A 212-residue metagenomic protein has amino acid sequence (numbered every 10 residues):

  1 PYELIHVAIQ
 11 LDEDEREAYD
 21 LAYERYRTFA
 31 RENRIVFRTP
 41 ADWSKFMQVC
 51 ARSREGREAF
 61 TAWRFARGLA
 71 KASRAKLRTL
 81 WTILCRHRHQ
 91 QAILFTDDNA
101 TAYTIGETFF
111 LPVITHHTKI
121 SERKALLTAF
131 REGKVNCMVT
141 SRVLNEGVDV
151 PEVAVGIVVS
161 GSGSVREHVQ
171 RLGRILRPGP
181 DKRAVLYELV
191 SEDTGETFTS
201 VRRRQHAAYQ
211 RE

Functional and structural regions predicted by a protein language model:
P1-H87: Interdomain helical connector at the RecA1-RecA2 junction of SF1/SF2 helicase-like NTPases
D12, S73, L94-T96, V158: Active-site-adjacent beta-strand anchor residues
E13-R16, D20, L77, K124 (+3 more regions): Amphipathic alpha-helical transducer elements in NTP-driven molecular machines
E17-A18, V148-V150, S164-V169, P180 (+1 more regions): Switch/connector loops and helix/strand junctions flanking conserved nucleotide-binding motifs in nucleotide-processing
Q91-T96, A100-V148, R166-V169: Conserved helicase ATPase core of P-loop NTP-dependent helicases/translocases
T96, T115, S160, E188-V190: Short beta-strand/turn micro-motifs composed of small residues that flank or help shape donor/cofactor-binding pockets
L127, V155, G163-V185: Conserved SF2 helicase motif VI
R174-A207: Conserved segment of the helicase C-terminal RecA-like domain
